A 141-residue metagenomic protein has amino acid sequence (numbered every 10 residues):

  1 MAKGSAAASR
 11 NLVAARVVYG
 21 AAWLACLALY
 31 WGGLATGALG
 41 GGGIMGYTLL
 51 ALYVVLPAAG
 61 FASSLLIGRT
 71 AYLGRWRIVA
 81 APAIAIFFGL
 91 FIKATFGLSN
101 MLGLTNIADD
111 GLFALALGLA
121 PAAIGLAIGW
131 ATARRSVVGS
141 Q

Functional and structural regions predicted by a protein language model:
M1-I44: N-terminal signal-anchor transmembrane alpha-helix
S5-L12, G68-R77, S136-S140: Membrane-interface helix-boundary motifs at transmembrane edges
A15, Y19, L49, R77-A81 (+3 more regions): Residue-level signature of transmembrane alpha-helical entry/exit and packing/kink sites in multi-pass membrane
W23-G33, A83-T95: Aromatic-anchored segments of alpha-helical transmembrane domains
C26, L102-Q141: Alpha-helical membrane-associated segments of multi-pass integral membrane proteins
L34-A38, S64-G68, F96-S99, G125 (+2 more regions): Membrane-water interface at transmembrane helix exits
T36-L52, L90-A116: Interfacial non-cytosolic loop connecting adjacent transmembrane helices
L52-W76, A80: Canonical alpha-helical transmembrane segments
